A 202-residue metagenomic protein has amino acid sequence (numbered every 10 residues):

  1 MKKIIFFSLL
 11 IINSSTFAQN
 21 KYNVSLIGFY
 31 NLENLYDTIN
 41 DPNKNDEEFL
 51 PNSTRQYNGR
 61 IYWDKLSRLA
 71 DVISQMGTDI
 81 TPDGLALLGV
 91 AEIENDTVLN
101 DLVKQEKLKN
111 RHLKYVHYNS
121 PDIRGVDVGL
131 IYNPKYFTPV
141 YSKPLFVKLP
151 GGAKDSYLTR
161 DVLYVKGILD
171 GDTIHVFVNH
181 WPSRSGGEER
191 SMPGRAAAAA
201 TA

Functional and structural regions predicted by a protein language model:
M1-Y22: Bacterial Sec-dependent N-terminal signal peptides
F7, N58, S191: Generic anion/oxyanion-binding catalytic loop in active/binding sites
T16-H112, V116-V126, A199-A200: N-terminal, active-site-proximal structural segment of metallo-dependent hydrolase catalytic domains
L26-N34, Y141, T173-S183: Active-site-proximal beta-strand elements of phosphoester/diester hydrolases
E47, I73-D83, F137-D155, V176 (+1 more regions): A broadly tuned preference for mixed-charge, low-complexity surface segments
I93-T173: Structured beta-strand-rich core segments of catalytic domains in phosphoester-bond hydrolases
H117, L163-A202: Extracytoplasmic, non-cytosolic globular domains
